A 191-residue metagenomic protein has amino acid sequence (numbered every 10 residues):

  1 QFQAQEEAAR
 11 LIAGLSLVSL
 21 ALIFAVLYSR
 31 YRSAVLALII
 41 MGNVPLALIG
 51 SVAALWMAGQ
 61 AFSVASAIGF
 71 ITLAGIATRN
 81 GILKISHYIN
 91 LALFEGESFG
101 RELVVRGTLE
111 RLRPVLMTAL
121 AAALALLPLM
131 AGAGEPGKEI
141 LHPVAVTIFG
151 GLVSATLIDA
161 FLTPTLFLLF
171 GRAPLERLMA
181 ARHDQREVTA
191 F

Functional and structural regions predicted by a protein language model:
Q1-G171: C-terminal transmembrane helical bundles of large multi-pass transporters and their helix-start/helix-kink determinants
L169-E187: Membrane-proximal cytoplasmic C-terminal regulatory module of class A 7TM GPCRs
T189-F191: Intrinsically disordered, low-complexity terminal
